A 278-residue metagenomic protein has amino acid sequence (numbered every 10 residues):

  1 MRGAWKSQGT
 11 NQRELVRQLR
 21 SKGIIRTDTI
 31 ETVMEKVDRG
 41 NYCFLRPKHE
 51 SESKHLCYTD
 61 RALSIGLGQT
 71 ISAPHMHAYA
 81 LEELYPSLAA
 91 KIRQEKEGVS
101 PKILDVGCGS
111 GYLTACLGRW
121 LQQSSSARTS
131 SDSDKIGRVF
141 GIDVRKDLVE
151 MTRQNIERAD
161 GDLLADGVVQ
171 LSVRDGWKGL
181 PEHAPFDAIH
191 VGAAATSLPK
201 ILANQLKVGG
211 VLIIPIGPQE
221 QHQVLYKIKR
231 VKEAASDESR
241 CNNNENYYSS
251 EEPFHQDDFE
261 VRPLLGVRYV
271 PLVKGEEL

Functional and structural regions predicted by a protein language model:
M1-G98, K102, A115-W120, L148-E150 (+2 more regions): Class I SAM-dependent transferase core
R2-Q12, D160, F186, K200-N204 (+1 more regions): SAM/dcSAM-binding transferase cores
G3, G9, E14-Q18, S64 (+5 more regions): Generic preference for well-ordered secondary structure
E50-S51, H55, Q94-E97, Q123-D134 (+1 more regions): Intrinsic low-complexity, intrinsically disordered segments enriched in polar/basic residues
E52, C57-T59, A165, H255-D258: A short, polar/charged loop/turn motif at coil->beta-strand junctions and beta-hairpin connectors
L56, L63, V169, Y226 (+1 more regions): A broad, low-specificity signal marking well-ordered, structured residues that form hydrophobic/aromatic
C57, L84, I189, N246-Y247: Intrinsically disordered, low-complexity N-terminal regions enriched in serine/proline/glycine with scattered basic
L81-V224, K229-K232: Conserved nucleotide-cofactor-binding alpha/beta core module
